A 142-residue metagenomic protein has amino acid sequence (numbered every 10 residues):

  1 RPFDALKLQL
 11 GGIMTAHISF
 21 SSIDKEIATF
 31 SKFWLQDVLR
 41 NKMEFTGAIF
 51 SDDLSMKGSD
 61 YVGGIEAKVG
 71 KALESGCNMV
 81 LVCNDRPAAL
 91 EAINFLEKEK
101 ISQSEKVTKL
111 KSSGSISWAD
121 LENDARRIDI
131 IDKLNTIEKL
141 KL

Functional and structural regions predicted by a protein language model:
R1-A125: Second-shell residues forming the walls of enzyme active-site clefts
D129-L142: Charge-patterned, long linear interaction tracts outside catalytic cores
